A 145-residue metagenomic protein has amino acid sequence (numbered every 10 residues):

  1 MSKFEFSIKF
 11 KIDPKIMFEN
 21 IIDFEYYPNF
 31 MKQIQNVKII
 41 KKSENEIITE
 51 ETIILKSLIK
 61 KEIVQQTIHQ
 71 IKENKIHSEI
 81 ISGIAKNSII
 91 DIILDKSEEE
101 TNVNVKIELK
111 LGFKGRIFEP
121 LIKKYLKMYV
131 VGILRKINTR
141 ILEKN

Functional and structural regions predicted by a protein language model:
M1-K9, S97, N102, V131 (+3 more regions): Hydrophobic-ligand-binding modules of eukaryotic lipid transfer/binding families
M1-N45: Hydrophobic ligand-binding cavity/cleft-lining segments
M1-S7, E46-I48, K75, I89 (+1 more regions): Intrinsic-disorder/low-complexity, polar/charged segments enriched in Ser/Thr/Lys/Arg/Asp/Glu/Gln
K11-K15, I39-N45, H69-N74, I93-N102: A short, structured loop/turn motif at beta-sheet edges
D13-E19, Y125-Y129, I133: Short amphipathic alpha-helical segments
M31, I59-E62, I84-D91: Amphipathic hydrophobic-ligand
I39-I81, G132, K136-R140: Glycine-rich portal/gate segments that line the openings of hydrophobic small-molecule binding cavities
I80-M128: Beta-strand/loop substructures that line and gate deep hydrophobic ligand-binding cavities in soluble
